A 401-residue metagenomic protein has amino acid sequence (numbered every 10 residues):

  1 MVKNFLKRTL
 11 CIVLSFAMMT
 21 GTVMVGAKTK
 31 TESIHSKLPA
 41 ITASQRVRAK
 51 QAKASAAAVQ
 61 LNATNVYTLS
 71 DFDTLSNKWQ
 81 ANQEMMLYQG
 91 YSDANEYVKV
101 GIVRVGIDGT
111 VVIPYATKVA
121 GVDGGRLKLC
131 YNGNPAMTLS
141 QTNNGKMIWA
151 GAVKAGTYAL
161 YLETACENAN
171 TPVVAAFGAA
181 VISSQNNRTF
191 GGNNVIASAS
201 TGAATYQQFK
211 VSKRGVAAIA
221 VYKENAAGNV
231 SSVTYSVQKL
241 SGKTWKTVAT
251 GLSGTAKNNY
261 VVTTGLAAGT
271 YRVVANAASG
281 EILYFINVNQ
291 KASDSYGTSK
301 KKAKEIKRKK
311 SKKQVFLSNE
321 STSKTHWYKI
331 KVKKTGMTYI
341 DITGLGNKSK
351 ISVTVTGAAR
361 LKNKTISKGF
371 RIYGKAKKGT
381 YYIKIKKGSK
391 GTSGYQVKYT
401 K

Functional and structural regions predicted by a protein language model:
M1-S33: Gram-positive cell-envelope targeting signals
K28-G109, M137, N143, G178-V216 (+4 more regions): Non-catalytic extracellular/lumenal accessory regions of secreted precursors
Q89-G90, V100-G121, Y158-T164, Q208-N229 (+4 more regions): Hydrophobic beta-strand segments within beta-rich accessory/binding domains
D123-G125, L162-V181, S231-V233, N259-V261 (+4 more regions): Edge beta-strands of jelly-roll/beta-sandwich modules across compartments, strongly enriched in secreted/luminal
D123-P135, V230-G242, K348-A359: Short, surface-exposed beta-strand/strand-loop-strand elements in extracellular ectodomains
N134-N144, K246-A256, R360-G369: Solvent-exposed serine/threonine-rich low-complexity stretches and specific carbohydrate-binding patches
K146-A152, N258-T264, G369-K375: Exposed aromatic-hydrophobic patches
K154-G156, A267-G269, K377-Y381: A glycine-anchored, Pro-Gly-centered beta-turn/N-cap motif
